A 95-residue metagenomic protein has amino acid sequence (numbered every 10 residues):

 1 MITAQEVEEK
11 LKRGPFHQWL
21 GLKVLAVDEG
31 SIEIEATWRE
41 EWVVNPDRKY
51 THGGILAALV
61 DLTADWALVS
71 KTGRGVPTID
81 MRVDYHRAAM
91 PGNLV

Functional and structural regions predicted by a protein language model:
M1-V95: Terminal targeting signals and extreme-terminal segments of soluble enzymes
